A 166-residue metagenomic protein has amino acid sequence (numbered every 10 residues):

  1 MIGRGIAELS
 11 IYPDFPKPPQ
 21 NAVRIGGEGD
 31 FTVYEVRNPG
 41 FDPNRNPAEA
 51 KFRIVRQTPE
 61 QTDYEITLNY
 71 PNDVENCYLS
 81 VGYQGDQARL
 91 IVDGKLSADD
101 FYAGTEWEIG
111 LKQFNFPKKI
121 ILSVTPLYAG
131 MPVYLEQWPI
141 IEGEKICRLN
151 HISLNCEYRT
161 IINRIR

Functional and structural regions predicted by a protein language model:
M1-R166: Non-catalytic C-terminal accessory domains or segments of carbohydrate-active enzymes
